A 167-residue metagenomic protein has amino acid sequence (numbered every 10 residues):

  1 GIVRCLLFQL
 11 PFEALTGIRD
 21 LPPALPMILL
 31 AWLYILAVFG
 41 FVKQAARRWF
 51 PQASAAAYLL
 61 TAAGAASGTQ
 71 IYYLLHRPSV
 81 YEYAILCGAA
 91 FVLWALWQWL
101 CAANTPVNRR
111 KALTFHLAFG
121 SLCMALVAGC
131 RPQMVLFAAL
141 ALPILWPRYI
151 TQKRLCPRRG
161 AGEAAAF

Functional and structural regions predicted by a protein language model:
G1-I18: Short hydrophobic/aromatic helix or loop-helix immediately within or flanking a transmembrane segment in polytopic
L21-P51, W94-Q98: Transmembrane-helix motifs of polytopic, lipid-linked glycan transferases
P22-L29, I71-C87, L126-V127: Membrane-embedded glycan-lipid processing machinery
V38-Q70, A90, P106-H116: Transmembrane-helix signature of polytopic, membrane-embedded enzymes that assemble or transfer cell-envelope glycans
V42-R47, Q98-T105, P143-K153: Structural signal for the C-terminal ends of transmembrane alpha-helices and the immediately following loop
S67, E82-Y83, A90, W94 (+1 more regions): Transmembrane helix irregularities
L86-R110, H116, L122-M124, A138-A141: Specific aromatic-rich, kink-prone transmembrane helix
F137-F167: Perimembrane helix-loop-helix junctions
